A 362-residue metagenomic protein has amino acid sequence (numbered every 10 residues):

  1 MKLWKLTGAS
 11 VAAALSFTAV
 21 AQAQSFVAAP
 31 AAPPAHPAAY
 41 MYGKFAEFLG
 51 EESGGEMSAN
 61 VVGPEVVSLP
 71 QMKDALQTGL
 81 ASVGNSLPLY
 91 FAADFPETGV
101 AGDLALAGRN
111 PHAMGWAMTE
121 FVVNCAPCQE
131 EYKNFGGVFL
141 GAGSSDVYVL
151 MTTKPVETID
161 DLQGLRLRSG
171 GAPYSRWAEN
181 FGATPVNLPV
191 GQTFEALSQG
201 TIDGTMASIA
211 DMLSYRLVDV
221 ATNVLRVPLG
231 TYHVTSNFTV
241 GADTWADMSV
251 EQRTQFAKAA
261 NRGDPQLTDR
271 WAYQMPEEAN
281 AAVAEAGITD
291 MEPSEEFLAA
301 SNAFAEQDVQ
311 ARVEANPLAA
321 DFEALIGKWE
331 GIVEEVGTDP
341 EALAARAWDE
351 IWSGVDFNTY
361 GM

Functional and structural regions predicted by a protein language model:
M1, A23-Q24: Absolute protein N-terminus
M1-G8: Bacterial N-terminal signal peptides that target proteins for export
G8, Q24-A113, F139-M362: N-terminal secretory/targeting leader peptides
S10-A13, F17: Hydrophobic helical h-region of N-terminal Sec-dependent signal peptides in bacterial secretory/periplasmic proteins
L15, L80, P88, M118 (+1 more regions): Generic hydrophobic/packing signal
F17-A23: Sec/Tat signal peptide C-region and signal peptidase I cleavage site
G108-N134: Short, solvent-exposed loop/beta-turn-alpha elements that line the ligand-binding surface or hinge of extracytoplasmic
